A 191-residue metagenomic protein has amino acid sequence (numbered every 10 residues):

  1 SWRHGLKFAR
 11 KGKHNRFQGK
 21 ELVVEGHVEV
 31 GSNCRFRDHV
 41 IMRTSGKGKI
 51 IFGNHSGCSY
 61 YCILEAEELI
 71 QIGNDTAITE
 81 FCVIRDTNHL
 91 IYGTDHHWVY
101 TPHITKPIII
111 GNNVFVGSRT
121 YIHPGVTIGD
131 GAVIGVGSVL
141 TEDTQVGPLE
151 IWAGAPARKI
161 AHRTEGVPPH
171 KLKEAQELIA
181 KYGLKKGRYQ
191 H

Functional and structural regions predicted by a protein language model:
S1-R85, P107-N113, T120-I122, D130 (+2 more regions): Domain-scale signature associated with acetyltransferase and cell-envelope carbohydrate enzymes
N88-L90, D95-H96, T144-Q145, H162-R163: Conserved catalytic-core motifs of eukaryotic protein kinase domains, centered on the activation segment
I91-T101, P168-H170: Short glycine/proline- and charge-enriched loop/turn segments that cap or connect secondary-structure elements
H97-G111: Glycine-rich NAD(P)-binding loop of Rossmann-like domains
P124, E142: Conserved coupling/switch loop of ABC ATPases
T127: Hydrophobic Walker B segment
V139: Conserved sequence/active-site signature of Rossmann-fold short-chain dehydrogenase/reductase
